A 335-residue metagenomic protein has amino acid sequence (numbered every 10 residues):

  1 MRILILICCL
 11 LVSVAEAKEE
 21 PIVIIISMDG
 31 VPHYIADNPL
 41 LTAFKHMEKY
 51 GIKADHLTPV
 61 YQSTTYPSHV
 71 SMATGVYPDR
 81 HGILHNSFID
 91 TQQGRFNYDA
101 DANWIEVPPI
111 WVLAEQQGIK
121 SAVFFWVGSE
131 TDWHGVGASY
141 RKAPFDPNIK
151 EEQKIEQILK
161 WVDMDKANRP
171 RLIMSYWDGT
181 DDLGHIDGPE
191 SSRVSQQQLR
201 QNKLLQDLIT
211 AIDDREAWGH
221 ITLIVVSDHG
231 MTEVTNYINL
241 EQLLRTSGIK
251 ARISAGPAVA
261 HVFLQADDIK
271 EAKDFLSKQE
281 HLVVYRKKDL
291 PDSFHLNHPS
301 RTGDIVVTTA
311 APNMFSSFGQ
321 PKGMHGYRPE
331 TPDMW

Functional and structural regions predicted by a protein language model:
I3-V12: Sec-dependent N-terminal signal peptides
A15-E19, Q116: Boundary at the C-terminal end of the N-terminal hydrophobic targeting segment
I25, A43, R200-E241: Metal-dependent active-site segment of extracytoplasmic phospho-/sulfohydrolases and closely related
G30-I35, T58-P59, F96-D101, P144-D146 (+2 more regions): Second-shell loop/turn segments in exported
Y34-R80: Short, structured active-site-proximal loop/turn typified by the sulfatase FGly-forming signature C/S-X-P-X-R
V76-E190, E280-H281, S316: His/Asp/Glu-rich, glycine-adjacent segments that coordinate divalent cations and/or stabilize oxyanion chemistry on
S139-V162, V194-K203, R245-A258: Acidic, His- and aromatic-enriched active-site or binding-groove loops in soluble protein domains that engage sugars
I253-W335: Active-site neighborhoods of enzymes that stabilize oxyanions during catalysis
